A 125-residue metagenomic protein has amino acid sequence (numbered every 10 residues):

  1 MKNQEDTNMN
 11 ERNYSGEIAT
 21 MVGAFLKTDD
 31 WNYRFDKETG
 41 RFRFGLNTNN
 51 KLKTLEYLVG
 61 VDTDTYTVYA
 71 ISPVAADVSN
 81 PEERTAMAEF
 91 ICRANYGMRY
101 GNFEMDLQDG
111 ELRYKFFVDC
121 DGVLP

Functional and structural regions predicted by a protein language model:
M1-N8: Short, Lys/Arg-enriched N-terminal segments with co-localized hydrophobic residues within the first ~10-30 amino acids
E11-R34: Amphipathic alpha-helical segments
D29-L55, T63-T65, P73-A75: Ser/Thr-rich, low-complexity intrinsically disordered terminal regions
K53-E56, M98-Y100: Short, surface-exposed coil-to-beta transition loops
T65-S72, G110-F116: Glycine-rich, often proline-containing surface loops adjacent to acidic residues and nearby aromatics that form
P73-E111: Short, internal acidic amphipathic alpha-helical interface segments that mediate docking to partner proteins
V118-C120: Short acidic/polar capping segments at secondary-structure boundaries
G122-P125: A short acidic/glycine-rich loop-to-helix N-cap element
